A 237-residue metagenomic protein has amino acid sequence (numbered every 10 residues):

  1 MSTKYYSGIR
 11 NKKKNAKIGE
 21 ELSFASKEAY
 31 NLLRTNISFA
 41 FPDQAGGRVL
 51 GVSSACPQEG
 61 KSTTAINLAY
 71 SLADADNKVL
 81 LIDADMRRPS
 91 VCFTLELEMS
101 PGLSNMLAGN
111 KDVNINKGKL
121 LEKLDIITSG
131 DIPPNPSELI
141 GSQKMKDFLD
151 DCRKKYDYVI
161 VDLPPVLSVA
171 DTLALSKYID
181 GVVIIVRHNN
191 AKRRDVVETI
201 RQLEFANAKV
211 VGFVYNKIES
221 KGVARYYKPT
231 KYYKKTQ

Functional and structural regions predicted by a protein language model:
M1-N31, N36-I37, R194-Q237: C-terminal lobe/tail of nucleotide-utilizing enzymes
Y6-N31, T35, P42-G46, S54-Q58 (+1 more regions): P-loop/Walker-type NTP enzyme "switch/lid" segment
S38-V49, Y70-D74: Primarily NTPase-proximal linker/entry elements flanking Walker-type ATP/GTP-binding cores
T63-T64, L68: Hydrophobic positions on the alpha1 helix immediately C-terminal to the Walker A/P-loop
M86-R88, D112, D131-P134, V166-L167 (+2 more regions): Conserved nucleotide-binding/hydrolysis micro-motifs of P-loop NTPases
D151-K154, S168-N189: Inter-motif core of Ras-like GTPase G domains
I160-V161, Y215: Hydrophobic residues in beta-strands of the RecA-like P-loop NTPase core, especially within AAA+ ATPase
